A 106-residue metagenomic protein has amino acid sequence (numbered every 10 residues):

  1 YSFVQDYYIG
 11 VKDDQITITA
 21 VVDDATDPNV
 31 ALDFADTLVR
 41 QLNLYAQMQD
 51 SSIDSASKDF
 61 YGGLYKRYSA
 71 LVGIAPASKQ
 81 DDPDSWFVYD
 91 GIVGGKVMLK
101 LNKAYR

Functional and structural regions predicted by a protein language model:
Y1-A25: Short edge beta-strands and adjacent turn/loop segments
Y1-I9, V30, Y45, M98: Proteins with a high burden of low-complexity, intrinsically disordered sequence enriched in S/T/G/P/A and R, requiring
Q5, Q15, Q41, Q47-Q49 (+1 more regions): Residue-identity detector for glutamine
T19-A70: Mature extracytoplasmic domains of secretory-pathway proteins
S51-R106: Polar/charged, Gly/Pro-rich intrinsically disordered segments
